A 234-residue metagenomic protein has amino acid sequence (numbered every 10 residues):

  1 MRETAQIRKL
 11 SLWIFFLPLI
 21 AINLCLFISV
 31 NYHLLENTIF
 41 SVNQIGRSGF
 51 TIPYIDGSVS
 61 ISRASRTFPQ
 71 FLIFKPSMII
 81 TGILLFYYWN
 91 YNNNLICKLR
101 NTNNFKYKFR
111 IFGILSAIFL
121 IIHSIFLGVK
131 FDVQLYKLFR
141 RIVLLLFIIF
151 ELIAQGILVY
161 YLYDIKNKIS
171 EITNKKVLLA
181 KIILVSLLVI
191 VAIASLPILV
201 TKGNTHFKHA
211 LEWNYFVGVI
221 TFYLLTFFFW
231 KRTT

Functional and structural regions predicted by a protein language model:
R2-N23, K175-I182: Alpha-helical transmembrane segments and their helix-start/interface "positive-inside/aromatic belt" motifs in integral
T4-I7, N94-K108, K166-V177, T234: Membrane-interface helix-boundary motifs at transmembrane edges
P18-T38: Alpha-helical transmembrane segments of multi-pass membrane proteins
I55-T81: Interfacial helix-start motif at the membrane-water boundary
C97, I125-Q134, I193-T205: Juxtamembrane "helix-exit" motif on the non-cytosolic side of transmembrane helices
S116-T173: Membrane-proximal helix-loop-helix units in multi-pass membrane proteins
G156-T234: Terminal transmembrane helical module of multi-pass membrane proteins
